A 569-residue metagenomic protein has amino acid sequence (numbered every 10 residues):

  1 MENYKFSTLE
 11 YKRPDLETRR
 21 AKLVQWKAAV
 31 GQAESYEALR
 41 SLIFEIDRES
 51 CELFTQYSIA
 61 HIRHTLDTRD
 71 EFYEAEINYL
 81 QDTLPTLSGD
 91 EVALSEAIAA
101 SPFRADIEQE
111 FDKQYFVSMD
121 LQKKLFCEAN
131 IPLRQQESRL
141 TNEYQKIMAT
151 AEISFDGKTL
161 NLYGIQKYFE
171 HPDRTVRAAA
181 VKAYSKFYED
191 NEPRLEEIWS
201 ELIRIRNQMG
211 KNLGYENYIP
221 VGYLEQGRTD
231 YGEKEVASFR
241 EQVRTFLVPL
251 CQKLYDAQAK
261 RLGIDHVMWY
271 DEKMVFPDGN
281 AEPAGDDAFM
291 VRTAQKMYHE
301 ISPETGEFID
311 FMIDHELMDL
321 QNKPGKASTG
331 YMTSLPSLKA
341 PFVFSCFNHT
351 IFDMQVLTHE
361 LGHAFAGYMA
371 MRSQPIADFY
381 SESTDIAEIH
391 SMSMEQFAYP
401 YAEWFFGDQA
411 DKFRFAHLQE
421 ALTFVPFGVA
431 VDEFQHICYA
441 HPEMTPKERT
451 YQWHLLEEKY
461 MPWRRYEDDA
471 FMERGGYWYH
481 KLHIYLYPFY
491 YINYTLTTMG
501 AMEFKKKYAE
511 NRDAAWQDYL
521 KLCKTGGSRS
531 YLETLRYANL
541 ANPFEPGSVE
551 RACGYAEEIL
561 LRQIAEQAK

Functional and structural regions predicted by a protein language model:
M1-N280, K569: A well-structured
F116, D120, R228, L357 (+7 more regions): C-terminal, non-catalytic "cap/extension" segments appended to globular domains
R240-L254, P283-D310: Zn2+-dependent metallopeptidase catalytic core
T245-F246, A370, S381-Q409, H417-Q419 (+2 more regions): Post-HExxH zinc-binding segment in Zn-dependent metallohydrolases
E282-D287, L338-T358: Short pre-active-site segment immediately N-terminal to the catalytic Zn-binding motif
K323-T350, G367-Y368: Active-site scaffold of zinc-dependent metalloenzymes
F342-C346, S373-T384, F413-E420, Y439 (+1 more regions): Short beta-alpha connecting loops at secondary-structure transitions that line or flank enzyme active sites
G362-I376, F397: Catalytic Zn2+-binding segment of zinc metalloproteases
